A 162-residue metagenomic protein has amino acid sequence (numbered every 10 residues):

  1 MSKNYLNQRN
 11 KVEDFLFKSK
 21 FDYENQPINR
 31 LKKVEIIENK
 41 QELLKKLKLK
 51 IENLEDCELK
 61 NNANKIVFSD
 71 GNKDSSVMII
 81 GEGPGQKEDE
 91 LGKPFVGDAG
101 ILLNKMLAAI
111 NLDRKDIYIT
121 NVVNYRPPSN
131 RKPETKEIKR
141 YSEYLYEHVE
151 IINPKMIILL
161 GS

Functional and structural regions predicted by a protein language model:
M1-F21: Non-catalytic accessory regions outside enzyme or core folds
F15-S162: A polyanion-binding, active-site-adjacent surface
